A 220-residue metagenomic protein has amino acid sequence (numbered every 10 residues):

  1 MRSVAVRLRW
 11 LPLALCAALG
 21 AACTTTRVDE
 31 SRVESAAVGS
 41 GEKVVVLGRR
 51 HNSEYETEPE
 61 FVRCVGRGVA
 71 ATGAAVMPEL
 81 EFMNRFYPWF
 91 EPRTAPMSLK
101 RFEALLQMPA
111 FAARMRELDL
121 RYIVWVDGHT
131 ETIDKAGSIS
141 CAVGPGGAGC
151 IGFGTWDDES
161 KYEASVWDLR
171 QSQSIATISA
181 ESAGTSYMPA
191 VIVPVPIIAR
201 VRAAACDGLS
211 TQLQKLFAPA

Functional and structural regions predicted by a protein language model:
M1-P12: Bacterial N-terminal signal peptides that target proteins for export
V4, W89-P92, A136-S138: Short secondary-structure transition/capping segments
P12-G20: Bacterial N-terminal signal peptides
C23-E42, E117-L118, T130-K135, I151-A220: C-terminal/domain-edge helix-coil "capping" segments
E42-G48: Short hydrophobic beta-strand segments
G48, N52-T132, L169-Q173: N-terminal segment of the mature soluble domain
G137-I151: Short, surface-exposed, charged loop/turn segments at secondary-structure junctions
